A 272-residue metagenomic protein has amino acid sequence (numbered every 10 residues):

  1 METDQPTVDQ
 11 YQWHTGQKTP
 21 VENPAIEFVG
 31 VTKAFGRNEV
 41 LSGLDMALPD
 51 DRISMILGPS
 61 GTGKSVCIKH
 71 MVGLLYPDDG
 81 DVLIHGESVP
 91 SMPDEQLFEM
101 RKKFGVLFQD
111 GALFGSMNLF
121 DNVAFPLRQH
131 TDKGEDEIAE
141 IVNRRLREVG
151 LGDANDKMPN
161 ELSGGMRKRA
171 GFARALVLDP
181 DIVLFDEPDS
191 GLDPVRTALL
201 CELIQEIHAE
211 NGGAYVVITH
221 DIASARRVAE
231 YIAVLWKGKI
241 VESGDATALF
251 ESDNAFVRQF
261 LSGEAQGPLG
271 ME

Functional and structural regions predicted by a protein language model:
V72: Helix-to-loop junction immediately C-terminal to a conserved catalytic motif
E87-S88, E135-D153: Conserved ABC ATPase "signature" region
M158-L162, M166: Conserved ABC ATPase signature
V177-D181: A short, proline-enriched helix->beta-strand linker immediately N-terminal to the Walker B motif in ABC-type P-loop
V183-D186: Catalytic Walker B motif of ABC-type/P-loop ATPase nucleotide-binding domains
